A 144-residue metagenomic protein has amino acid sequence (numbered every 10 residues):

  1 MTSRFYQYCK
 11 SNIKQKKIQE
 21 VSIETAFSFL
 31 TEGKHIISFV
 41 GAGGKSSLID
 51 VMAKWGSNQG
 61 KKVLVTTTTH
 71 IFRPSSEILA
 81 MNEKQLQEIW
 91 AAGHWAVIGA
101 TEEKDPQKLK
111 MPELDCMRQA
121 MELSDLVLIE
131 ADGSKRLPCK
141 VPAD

Functional and structural regions predicted by a protein language model:
T2-I36: Extreme N-terminal, non-catalytic leader segments that precede Walker-type/kinase nucleotide-binding cores
I23-S57: Walker A (P-loop) phosphate-binding motif
F27, K54, Q87, D115-Q119 (+1 more regions): A generic local secondary-structure boundary/capping motif
F29-E32, S57, E88-A92, Q119-E122: Solvent-exposed alpha-helices and their adjacent loops that cap or buttress functional pockets in soluble metabolic
F39, V63-T67, I98-A100, V127-G133 (+1 more regions): General beta-strand structural signal in soluble alpha/beta enzymes
A53-Q107: N-terminal phosphate/diphosphate-binding loop that engages ATP/GTP or pyrophosphate donors across diverse enzyme folds
I78-A80, V141-D144: Short, glycine/charged-enriched secondary-structure capping and boundary segments
E103-V141: Phosphate-binding/switch loop-helix module in NTP-utilizing enzymes
